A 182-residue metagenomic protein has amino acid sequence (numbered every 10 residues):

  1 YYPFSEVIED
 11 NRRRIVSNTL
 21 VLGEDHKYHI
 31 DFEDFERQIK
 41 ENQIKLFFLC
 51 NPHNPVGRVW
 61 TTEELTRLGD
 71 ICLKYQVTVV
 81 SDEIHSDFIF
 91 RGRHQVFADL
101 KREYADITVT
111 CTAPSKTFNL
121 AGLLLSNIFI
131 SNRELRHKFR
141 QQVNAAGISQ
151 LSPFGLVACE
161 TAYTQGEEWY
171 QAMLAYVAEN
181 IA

Functional and structural regions predicted by a protein language model:
Y1-I15: Substrate-binding/gating loop at the entrance of the active-site cleft, primarily in PLP-dependent aminotransferase-like
F4, L68, F97, A182: Aromatic/hydrophobic pocket-lining residues that form π-stacking "cages" and hydrophobic walls in ligand
E6-I8, I71, L100: Hydrophobic/aromatic ligand-binding patch that stacks against planar heteroaromatic rings of cofactors or nucleotides
R13, K74-T78, A105-D106: A short helix->loop->beta-strand "cap" motif at the edges of active sites that frequently abuts
R14-E24: Short beta-strand->loop structural element characteristic of the AMP-binding/adenylate-forming
V16, V80, V109-C111: Structural detector of well-ordered beta-strand residues that form the stable sheet scaffold of enzyme domains
L22-Q95: Active-site phosphate-binding strand-loop segment of PLP-dependent enzymes
I107-A182: PLP-dependent aminotransferase class I/II
